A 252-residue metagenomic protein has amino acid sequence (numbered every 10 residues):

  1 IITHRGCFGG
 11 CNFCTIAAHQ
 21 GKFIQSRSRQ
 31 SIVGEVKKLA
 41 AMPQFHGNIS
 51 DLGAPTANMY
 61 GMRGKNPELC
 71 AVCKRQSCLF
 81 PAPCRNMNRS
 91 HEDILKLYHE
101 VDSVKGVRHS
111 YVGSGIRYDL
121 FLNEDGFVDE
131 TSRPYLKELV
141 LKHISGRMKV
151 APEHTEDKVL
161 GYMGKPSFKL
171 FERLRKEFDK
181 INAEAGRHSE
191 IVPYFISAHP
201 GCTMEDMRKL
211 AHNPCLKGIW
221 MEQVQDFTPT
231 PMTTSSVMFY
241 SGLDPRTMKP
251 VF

Functional and structural regions predicted by a protein language model:
I1-Q30: Canonical Radical SAM [4Fe-4S] cluster-binding loop centered on the CxxxCxxC motif and its immediate flanking residues
C7, E153, I219: Conserved phosphate/anionic-ligand binding catalytic regions in large, soluble enzymes, centered on
C7, I32, V150, V224: Conserved, mostly hydrophobic/aromatic
H19-K37, Q44-S50: Non-heme iron-sulfur electron-transfer modules
R27, Y162, K169, E205-K209: Generic recognition of short, well-ordered alpha-helical segments
K38-V192, I196-P200: Conserved SAM/AdoMet-binding glycine-rich loop
H199-L216: Catalytic cores of alpha/beta
E205, W220-M221, D226-F252: C-terminal accessory regions of radical SAM enzymes
